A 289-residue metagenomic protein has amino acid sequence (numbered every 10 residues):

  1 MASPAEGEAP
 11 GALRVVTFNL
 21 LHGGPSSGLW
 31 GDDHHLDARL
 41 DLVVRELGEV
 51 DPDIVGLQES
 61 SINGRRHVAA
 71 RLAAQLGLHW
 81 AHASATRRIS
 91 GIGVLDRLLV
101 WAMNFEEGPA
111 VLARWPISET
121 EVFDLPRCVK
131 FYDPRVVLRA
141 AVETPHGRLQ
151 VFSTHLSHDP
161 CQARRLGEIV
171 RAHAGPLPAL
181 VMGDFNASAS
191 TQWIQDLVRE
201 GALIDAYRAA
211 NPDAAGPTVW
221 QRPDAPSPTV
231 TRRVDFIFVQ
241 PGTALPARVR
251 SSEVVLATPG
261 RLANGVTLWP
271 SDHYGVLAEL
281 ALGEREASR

Functional and structural regions predicted by a protein language model:
M1-V50, I54, I62, H79-R289: Active-site regions of metal-assisted phosphoester/phosphodiester hydrolases, unifying DNase/endonuclease modules
H67-S84: Short, electropositive alpha-helical surface patch
